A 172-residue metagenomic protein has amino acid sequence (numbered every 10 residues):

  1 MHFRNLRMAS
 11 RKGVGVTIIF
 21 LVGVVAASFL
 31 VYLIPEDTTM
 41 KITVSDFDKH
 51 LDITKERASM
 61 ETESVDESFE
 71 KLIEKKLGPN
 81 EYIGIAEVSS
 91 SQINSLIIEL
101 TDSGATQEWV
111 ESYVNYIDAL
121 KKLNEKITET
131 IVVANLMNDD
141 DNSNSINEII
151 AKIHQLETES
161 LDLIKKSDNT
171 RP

Functional and structural regions predicted by a protein language model:
M1-S10: N-terminal Lys/Arg-rich, disordered targeting/topogenic segments
V14-Y32: Hydrophobic membrane-insertion alpha-helices, especially the h-region of bacterial N-terminal signal peptides
A26-D48: Transmembrane signal-anchor/signal-peptide helices with a preference for the extracytoplasmic
V31-T38, S59-E67, N94-G104: Short, charge-rich amphipathic alpha-helices with coiled-coil/heptad character
M40-A86, A119-P172: C-terminal amphipathic alpha-helix
Q92-I117, R171-P172: Short, solvent-exposed, charged loop/turn and helix-capping segments that join or cap alpha-helices on peripheral
